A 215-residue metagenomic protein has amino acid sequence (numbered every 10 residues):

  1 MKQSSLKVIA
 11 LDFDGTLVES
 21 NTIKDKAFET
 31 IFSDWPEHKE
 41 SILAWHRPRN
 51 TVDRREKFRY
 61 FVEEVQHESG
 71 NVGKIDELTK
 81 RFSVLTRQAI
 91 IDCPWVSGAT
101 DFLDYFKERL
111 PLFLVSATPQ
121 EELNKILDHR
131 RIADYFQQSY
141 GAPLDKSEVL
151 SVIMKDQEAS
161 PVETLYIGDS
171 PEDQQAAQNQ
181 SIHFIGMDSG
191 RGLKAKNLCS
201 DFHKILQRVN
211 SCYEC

Functional and structural regions predicted by a protein language model:
M1-K7, Q120, I126-C215: Asp-based, Mg2+/Mn2+-dependent phosphohydrolase catalytic module
S4-F13, L17-S97: N-terminal helical cap/lid subdomain that shapes the substrate entry/recognition surface in HAD-like hydrolases
L17, L112, Y166: Conserved SAM-binding loop
E19, L114-S116, G186: Hydrophobic residues in well-ordered beta-strands that form the structural core
P36, Q66, R109-L110, R131 (+1 more regions): Glycine-centered loop/turn motif at secondary-structure junctions
R87-L114, Q120, N124, S147: Short, acidic loop-to-helix structural element flanking the phosphoryl-transfer center in phosphate-processing enzymes
